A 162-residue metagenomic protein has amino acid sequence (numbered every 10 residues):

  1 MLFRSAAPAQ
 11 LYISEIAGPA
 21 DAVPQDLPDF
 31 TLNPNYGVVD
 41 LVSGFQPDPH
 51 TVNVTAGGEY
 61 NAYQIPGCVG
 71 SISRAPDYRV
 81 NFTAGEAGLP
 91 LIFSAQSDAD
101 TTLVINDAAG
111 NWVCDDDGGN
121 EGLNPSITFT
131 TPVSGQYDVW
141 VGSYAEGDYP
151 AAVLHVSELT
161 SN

Functional and structural regions predicted by a protein language model:
F3, R79-S97, L103-V104, D138-V141: Hydrophobic beta-strand segments within beta-rich accessory/binding domains
F3-A22, V104-H155: Noncatalytic accessory or regulatory domains flanking protease catalytic cores in secreted, cell-surface, and selected
S5, I72-R74, G85-A87, S97 (+1 more regions): Solvent-exposed loop and beta-edge segments used for protein-protein assembly and interaction
P8-Q10, Y60-A62, D100-T102: Short, surface-exposed beta-strand/loop "edge" segments at domain boundaries and coil↔beta transitions
S14, N33, V42-G44, N53-G57 (+5 more regions): A structural detector for beta-sheet-dominated domains
D21-Y63: Predominantly extracellular/luminal regions of secreted and cell-surface proteins, especially disulfide-bonded
Y60-L91, N124-S126: Non-catalytic, beta-strand-enriched accessory regions in extracellular/secretory proteins and membrane protein
S161-N162: Short, solvent-exposed mixed-charge patches
